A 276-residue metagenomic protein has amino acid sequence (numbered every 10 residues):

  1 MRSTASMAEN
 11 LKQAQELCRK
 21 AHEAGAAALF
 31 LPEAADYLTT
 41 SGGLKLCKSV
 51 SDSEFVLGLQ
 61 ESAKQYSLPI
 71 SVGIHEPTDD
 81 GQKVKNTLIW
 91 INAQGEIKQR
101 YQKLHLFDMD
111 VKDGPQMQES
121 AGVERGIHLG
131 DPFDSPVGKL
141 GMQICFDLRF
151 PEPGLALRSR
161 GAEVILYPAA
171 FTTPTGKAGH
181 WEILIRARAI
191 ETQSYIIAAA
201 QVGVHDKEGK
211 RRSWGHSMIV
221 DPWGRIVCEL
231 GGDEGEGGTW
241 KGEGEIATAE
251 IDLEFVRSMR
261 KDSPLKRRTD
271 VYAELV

Functional and structural regions predicted by a protein language model:
M1-M7: Short polar catalytic/cofactor-binding loops
R19-H22, R158: Non-catalytic positions within long, well-ordered alpha-helices that form the structural scaffold/packing of enzyme
A24-K48, Y167-A169: Short, conserved active-site loops that position catalytic residues or coordinate cofactors/metal ions across diverse
K48, E61, T78-E163, T172-A187 (+1 more regions): Active-site catalytic loop in hydrolytic enzyme cores
S51-S71, K139, L148-A247: CN hydrolase (nitrilase-like) catalytic-core segments centered on the catalytic cysteine and neighboring Lys/Glu
V72-I74, N86-W90, D131-F133, S217-I219 (+1 more regions): Short beta-strand scaffold segments in enzyme catalytic cores
E254-V276: A conserved C-terminal secondary-structure "cap"
